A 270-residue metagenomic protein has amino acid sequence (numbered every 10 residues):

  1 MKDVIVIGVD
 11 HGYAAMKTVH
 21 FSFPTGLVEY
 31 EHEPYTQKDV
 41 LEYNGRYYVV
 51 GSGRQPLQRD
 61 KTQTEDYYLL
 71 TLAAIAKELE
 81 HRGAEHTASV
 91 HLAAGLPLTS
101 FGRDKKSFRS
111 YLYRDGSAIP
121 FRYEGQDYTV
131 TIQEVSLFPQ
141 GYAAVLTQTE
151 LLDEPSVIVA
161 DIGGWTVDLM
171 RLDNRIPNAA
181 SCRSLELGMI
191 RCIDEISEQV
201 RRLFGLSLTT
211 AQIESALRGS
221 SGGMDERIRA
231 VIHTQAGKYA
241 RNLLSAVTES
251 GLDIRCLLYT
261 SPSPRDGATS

Functional and structural regions predicted by a protein language model:
M1-V159, I176-R191, L203, A211-S261 (+1 more regions): Nucleotide/phosphate-binding catalytic cleft detector across ATP-hydrolyzing and phosphate-transferring enzymes
T18, L169-R171: Conserved blade-register residue in beta-propeller folds
I162-D168, T260: Ser/Thr-glycine-rich phosphate-binding loops at phosphate-binding pockets of nucleotides, nucleotide cofactors
I196: P-loop NTP-binding/switch modules centered on Walker-like glycine-rich loops
Q199: Helix-loop "lid/cap" segments that line or gate small-molecule binding pockets
R265: Catalytic phosphate/metal-binding cores of nucleic-acid and nucleotide-processing enzymes, i.e., regions that mediate
